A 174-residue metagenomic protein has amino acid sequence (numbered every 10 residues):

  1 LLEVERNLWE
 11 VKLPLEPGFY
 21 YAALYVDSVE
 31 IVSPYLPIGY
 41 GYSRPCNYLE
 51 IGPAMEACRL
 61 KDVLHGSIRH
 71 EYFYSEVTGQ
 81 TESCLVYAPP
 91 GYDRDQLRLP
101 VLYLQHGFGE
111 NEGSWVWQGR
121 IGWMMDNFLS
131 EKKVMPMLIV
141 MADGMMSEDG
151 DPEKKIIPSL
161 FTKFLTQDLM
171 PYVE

Functional and structural regions predicted by a protein language model:
L1-P17, D27-G52: Aromatic-rich carbohydrate-binding modules that target alpha-glucans
E5, P14-G18, T78, D95-L97 (+1 more regions): Solvent-exposed loop and beta-edge segments used for protein-protein assembly and interaction
P17-F19, E30, M55, V77-G79 (+2 more regions): Residues that cap or initiate secondary-structure elements
S43-C46, P100, M137: Short edge beta-strand segments in beta-sheet-rich domains
E50-P90: Compositionally biased low-complexity segments at domain edges in trafficked proteins and select soluble regulators
G66, T78, Y103-E174: Cap/lid segment of the alpha/beta-hydrolase catalytic domain
C84-P90, R94-E110, I139: Short beta-strand element of the alpha/beta-hydrolase
